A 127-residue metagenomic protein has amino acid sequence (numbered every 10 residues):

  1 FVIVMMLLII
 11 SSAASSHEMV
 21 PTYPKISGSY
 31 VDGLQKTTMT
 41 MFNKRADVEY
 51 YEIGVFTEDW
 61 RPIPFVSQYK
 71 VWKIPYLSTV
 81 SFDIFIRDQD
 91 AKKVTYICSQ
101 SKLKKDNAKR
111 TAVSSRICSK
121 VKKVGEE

Functional and structural regions predicted by a protein language model:
F1-M5: Sec-dependent signal peptide recognition, specifically the positively charged N-region followed immediately by
S11-A13: N-terminal signal peptide c-region/cleavage motif recognized by signal peptidases
S15-D32: N-terminal edge beta-strand
V31-T38, K93-Y96: Short, solvent-exposed loop/turn segments enriched in Ser/Thr/Gly
T40-R45: Asparagine-centered strand-capping/turn motif at beta-strand->loop junctions
Y50-E52, F56-K70: Short beta-strand and strand-turn-strand segments in soluble, beta-rich domains
I63-A91: Intrinsically disordered, low-complexity Pro/Gly/Ser/Thr-rich segments with frequent PxxP/GP/PP motifs and embedded
Q89-E127: Terminal connector regions
